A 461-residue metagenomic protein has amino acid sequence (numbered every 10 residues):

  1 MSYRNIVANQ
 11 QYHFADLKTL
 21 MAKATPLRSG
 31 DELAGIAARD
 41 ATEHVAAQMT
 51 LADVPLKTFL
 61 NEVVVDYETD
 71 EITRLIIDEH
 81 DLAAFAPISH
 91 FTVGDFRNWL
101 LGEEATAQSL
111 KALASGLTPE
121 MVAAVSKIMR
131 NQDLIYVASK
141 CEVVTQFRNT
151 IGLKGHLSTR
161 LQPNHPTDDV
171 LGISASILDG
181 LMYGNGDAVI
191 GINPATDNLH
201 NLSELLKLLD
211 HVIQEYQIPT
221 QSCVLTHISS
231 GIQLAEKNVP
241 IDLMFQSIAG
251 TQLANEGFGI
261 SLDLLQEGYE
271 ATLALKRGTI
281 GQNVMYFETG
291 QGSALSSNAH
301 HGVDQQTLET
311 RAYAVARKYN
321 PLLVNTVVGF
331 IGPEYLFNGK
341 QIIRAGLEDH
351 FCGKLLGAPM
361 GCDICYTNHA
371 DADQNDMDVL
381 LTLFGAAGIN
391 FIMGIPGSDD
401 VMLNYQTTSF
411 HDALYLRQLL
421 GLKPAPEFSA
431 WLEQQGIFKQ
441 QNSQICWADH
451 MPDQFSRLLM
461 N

Functional and structural regions predicted by a protein language model:
S2-S174, M182, D187-N461: Anaerobic metallocofactor- and corrinoid-dependent redox/one-carbon enzyme cores, especially those from methanogenesis
L178: N-terminal glycine-rich anion-binding loops that anchor highly charged ligand groups
